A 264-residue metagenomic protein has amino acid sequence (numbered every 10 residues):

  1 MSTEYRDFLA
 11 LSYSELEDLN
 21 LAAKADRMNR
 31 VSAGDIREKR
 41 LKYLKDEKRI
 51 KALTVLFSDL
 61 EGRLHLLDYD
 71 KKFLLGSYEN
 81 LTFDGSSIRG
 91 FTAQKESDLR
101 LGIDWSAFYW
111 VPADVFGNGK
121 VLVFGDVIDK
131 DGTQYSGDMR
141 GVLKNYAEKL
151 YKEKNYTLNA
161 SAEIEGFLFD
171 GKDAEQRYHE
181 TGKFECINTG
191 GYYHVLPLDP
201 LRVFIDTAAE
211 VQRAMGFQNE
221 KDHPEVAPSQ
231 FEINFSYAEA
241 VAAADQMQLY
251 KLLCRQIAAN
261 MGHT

Functional and structural regions predicted by a protein language model:
M1-K221, A243, L249: ATP/Mg2+-dependent ligation/transfer catalytic cores
T82-G85, Y237-A238, N260: Short, charged/polar low-complexity linear motifs in solvent-exposed/disordered segments
V123-D129, F231-A238: Short, hydrophobic beta-strand segments
K221-N234: Active-site-proximal, well-structured secondary-structure segments within enzyme catalytic domains
Q230, A243-T264: Acidic, glycine-rich loop-and-beta core segments that form the ion-binding/anion-interacting portion of active sites
